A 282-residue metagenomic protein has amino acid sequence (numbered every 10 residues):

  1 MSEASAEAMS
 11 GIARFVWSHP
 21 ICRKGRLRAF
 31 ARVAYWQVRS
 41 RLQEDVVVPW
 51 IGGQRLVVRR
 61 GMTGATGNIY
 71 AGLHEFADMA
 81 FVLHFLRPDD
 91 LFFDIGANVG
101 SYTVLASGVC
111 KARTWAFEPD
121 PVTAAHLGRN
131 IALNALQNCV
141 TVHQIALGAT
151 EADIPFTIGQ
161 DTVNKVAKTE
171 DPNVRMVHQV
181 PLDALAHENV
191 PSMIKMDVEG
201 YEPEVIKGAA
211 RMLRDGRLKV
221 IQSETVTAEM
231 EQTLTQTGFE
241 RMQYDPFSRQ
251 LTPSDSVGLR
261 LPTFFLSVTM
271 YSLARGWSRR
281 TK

Functional and structural regions predicted by a protein language model:
M1-K282: Phosphate/nucleotide-binding beta-alpha loop and adjacent structural elements of enzyme active sites
